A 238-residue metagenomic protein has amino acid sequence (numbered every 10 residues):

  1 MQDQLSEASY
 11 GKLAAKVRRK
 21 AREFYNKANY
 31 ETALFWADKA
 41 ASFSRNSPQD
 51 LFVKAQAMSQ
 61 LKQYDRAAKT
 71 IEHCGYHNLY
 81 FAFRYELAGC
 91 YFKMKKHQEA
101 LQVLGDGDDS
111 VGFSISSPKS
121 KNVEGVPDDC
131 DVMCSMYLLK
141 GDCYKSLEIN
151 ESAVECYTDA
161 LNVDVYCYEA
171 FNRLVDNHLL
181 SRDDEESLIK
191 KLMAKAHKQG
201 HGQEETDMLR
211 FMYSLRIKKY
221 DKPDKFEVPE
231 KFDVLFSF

Functional and structural regions predicted by a protein language model:
M1-R66: N-terminal alpha-helical scaffolding segments that mark the starts of alpha-solenoid/helical-repeat architectures
D3-Y10, A37-R45, E72-L79, D106-F113 (+4 more regions): Solenoid-like repeat scaffolds
K12-A15, R19, V53, E86 (+4 more regions): "A position-specific structural signal for the A-helix of alpha-solenoid helical repeats
R22, Q56, G89, D142-Y144 (+2 more regions): Residue-level recognition of tetratricopeptide repeat
K191-F238: Alpha-solenoid helical-repeat scaffolds
